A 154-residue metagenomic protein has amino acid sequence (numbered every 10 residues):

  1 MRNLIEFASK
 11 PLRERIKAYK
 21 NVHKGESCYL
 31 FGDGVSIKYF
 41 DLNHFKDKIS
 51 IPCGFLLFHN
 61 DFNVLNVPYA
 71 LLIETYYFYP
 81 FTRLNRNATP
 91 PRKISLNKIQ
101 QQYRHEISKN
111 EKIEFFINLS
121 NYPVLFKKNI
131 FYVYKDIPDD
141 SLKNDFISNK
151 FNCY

Functional and structural regions predicted by a protein language model:
M1-A18: Membrane-proximal basic amphipathic "stem/tether" segments
K17-H23, I107: Short boundary motifs at domain starts and secondary-structure transition points
H23-G25, K46: Short helix-loop-beta connector
S27-G34, I49-C53: Short, hydrophobic/glycine-enriched beta-strand segments
D33-S36, Y76: Short glycine-rich anion-binding loops that position phosphate/pyrophosphate groups of nucleotides and phosphorylated
I37-D41, H59: Short N-terminal binding/cap micro-motifs at the start of the first secondary-structure element
K46-I49, F55-Y154: Acidic/Gly/His-enriched mid-domain segments of enzyme catalytic cores or analogous surface patches that mediate
